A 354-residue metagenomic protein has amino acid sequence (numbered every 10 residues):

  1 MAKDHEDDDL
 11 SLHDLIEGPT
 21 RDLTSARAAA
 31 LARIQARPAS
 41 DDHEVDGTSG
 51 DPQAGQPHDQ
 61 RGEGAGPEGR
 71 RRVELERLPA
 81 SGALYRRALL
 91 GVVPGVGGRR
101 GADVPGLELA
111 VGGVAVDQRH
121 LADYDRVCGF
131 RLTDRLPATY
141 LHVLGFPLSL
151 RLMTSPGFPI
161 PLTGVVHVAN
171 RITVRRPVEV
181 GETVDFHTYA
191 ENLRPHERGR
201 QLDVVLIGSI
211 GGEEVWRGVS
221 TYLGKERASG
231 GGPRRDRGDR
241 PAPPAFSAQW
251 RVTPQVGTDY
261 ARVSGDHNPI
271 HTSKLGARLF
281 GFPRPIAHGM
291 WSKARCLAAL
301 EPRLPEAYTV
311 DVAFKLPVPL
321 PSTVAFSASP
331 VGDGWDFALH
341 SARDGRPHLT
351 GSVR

Functional and structural regions predicted by a protein language model:
D7-D46, D51, G55: N-terminal intrinsically disordered, low-complexity tails
P57, R61: Cationic, low-complexity basic patches in intrinsically disordered or flexible, solvent-exposed regions
G62-G95, R99-R100, L148-L150, V168-V252 (+2 more regions): HotDog/MaoC-like acyl-thioester-processing domains
G66-H167, S229-R303: Hot-dog-fold acyl-thioester-processing enzymes
V111, R217, A307-T309: Hydrophobic residues on conserved beta-strands that form the core of alpha/beta folds
V165-R171, E306-V310: Short, structured beta-strand/loop micro-motifs enriched in basic residues and often containing a Trp
H271, L275-D333, L339-D344: Catalytic-pocket segment enriched in acidic/His residues
